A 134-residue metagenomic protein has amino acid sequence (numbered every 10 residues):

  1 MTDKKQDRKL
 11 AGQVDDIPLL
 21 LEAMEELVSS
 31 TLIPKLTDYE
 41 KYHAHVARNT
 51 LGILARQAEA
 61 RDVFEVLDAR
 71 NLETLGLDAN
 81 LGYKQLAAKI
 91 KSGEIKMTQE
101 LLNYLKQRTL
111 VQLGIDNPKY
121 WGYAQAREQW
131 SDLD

Functional and structural regions predicted by a protein language model:
M1-T2, K9: Long, non-globular segments of proteins
T2, V14-E26, T31, E40-Y42 (+1 more regions): C-terminal amphipathic alpha-helical interaction region
L27-S30, L51-V63: Conserved mixed alpha/beta catalytic, RNA-binding, or beta-rich assembly cores of soluble enzyme, regulatory
P34: Residue microenvironments linked to proteolytic maturation and disulfide-stabilized extracellular modules
R48-L51, A55, A87, K106: Generic structural concept
